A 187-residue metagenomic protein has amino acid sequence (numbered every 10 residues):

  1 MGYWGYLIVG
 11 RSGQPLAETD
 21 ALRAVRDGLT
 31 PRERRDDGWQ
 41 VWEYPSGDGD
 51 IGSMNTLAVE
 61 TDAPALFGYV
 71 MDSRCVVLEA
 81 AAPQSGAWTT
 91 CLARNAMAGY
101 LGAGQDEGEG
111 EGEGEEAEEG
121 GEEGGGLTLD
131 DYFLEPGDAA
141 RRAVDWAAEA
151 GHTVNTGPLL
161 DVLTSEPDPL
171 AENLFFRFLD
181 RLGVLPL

Functional and structural regions predicted by a protein language model:
M1-D36: Short, extreme N-terminal segment that most often corresponds to the first beta-strand
M1-W4, W42, F67, L174: Intrinsically disordered, low-complexity segments enriched in small/polar residues
G10-G13, W88, A96-G99: Surface-exposed, low-hydrophobicity interaction/linker segments
D20-A24, T56-V59, D145, D161 (+1 more regions): Charged/polar, solvent-exposed surface patches and flexible loops
V25-A96: Short, intrinsically disordered low-complexity segments
R94-G108, E116-L187: Long, compositionally biased intrinsically disordered terminal regions
